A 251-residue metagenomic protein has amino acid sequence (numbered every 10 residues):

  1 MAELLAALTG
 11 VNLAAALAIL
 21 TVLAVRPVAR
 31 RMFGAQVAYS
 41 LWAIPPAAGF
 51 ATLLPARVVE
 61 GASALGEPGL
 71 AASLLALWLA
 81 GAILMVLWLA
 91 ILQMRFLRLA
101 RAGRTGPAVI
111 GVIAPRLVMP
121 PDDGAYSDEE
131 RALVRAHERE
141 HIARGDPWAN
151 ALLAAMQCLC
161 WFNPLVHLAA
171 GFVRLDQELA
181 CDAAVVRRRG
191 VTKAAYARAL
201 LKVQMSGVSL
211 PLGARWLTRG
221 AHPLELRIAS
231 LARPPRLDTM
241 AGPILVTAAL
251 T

Functional and structural regions predicted by a protein language model:
A2-T251: Membrane-embedded and juxtamembrane structural elements of multi-pass membrane proteins
